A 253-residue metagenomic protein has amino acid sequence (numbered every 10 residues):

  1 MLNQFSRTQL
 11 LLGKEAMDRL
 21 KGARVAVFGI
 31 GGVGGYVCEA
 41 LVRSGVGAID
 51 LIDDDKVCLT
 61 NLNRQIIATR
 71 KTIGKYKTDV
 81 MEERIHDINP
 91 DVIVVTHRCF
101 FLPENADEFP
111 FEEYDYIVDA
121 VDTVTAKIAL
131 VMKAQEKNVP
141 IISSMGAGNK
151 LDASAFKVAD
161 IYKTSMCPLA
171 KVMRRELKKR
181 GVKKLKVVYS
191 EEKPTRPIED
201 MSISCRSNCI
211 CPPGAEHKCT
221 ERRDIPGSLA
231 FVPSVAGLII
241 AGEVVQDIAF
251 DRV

Functional and structural regions predicted by a protein language model:
M1-A26: N-terminal charged helix/coil linker that caps or initiates catalytic domains
L2, E112-E113, A126, E136 (+4 more regions): Glycine-rich phosphate/adenylate-binding loop
V27-G29, I52: Conserved N-terminal Rossmann-fold NAD(P)-binding element of oxidoreductases
V33-G34: Hydrophobic/small residue at the entry helix of a nucleotide-binding pocket
V46, L51-N89: Glycine-rich phosphate-binding loop and adjoining beta1-alpha1-beta2 segment of Rossmann-like nucleotide-binding folds
R98-A106: Conserved SAM/SAH-binding loop
A120-V121, S144: Short, well-ordered coil/turn residues at beta-beta hairpins and beta-strand->alpha-helix junctions within
